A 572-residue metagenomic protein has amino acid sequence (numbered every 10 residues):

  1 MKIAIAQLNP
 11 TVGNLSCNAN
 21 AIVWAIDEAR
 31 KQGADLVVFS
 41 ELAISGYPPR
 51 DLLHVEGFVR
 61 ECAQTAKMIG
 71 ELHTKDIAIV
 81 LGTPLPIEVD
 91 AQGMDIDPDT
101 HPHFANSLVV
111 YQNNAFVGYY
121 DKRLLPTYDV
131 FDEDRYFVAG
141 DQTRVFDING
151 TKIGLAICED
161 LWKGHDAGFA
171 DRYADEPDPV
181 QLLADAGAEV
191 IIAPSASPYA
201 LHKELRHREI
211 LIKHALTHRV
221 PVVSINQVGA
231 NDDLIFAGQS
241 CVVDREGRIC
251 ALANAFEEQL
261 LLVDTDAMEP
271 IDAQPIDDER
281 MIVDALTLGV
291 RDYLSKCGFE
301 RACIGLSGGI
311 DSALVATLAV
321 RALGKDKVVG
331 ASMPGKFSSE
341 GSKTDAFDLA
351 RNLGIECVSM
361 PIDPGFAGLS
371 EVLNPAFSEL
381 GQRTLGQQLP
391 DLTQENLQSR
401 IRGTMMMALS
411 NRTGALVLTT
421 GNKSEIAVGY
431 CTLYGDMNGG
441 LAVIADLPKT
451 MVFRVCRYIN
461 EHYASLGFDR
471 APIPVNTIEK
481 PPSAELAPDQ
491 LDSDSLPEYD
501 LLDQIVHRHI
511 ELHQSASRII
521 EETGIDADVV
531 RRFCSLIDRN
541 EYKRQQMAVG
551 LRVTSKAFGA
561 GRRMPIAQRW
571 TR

Functional and structural regions predicted by a protein language model:
M1-G305, A316-K325, S332, C357: Enzyme catalytic cores with a strong preference for nitrogen-chemistry domains
R219-V220, R245, P270-S307, S312-R572: ATP/NTP-dependent adenylation/nucleotidyl-transfer catalytic domains that generate, transfer, or process NMP-activated
